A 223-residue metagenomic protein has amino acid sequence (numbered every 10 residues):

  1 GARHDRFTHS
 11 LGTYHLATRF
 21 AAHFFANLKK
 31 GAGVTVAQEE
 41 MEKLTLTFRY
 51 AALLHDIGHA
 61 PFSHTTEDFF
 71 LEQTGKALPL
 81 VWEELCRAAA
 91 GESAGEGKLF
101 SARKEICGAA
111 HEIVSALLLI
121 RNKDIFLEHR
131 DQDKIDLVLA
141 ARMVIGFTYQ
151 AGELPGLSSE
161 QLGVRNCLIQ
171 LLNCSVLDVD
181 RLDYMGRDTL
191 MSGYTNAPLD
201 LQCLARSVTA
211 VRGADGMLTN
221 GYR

Functional and structural regions predicted by a protein language model:
G1-Y50, G58-R223: Sequence-structural signature of the catalytic-core scaffold of metal-dependent phosphohydrolases that act on
